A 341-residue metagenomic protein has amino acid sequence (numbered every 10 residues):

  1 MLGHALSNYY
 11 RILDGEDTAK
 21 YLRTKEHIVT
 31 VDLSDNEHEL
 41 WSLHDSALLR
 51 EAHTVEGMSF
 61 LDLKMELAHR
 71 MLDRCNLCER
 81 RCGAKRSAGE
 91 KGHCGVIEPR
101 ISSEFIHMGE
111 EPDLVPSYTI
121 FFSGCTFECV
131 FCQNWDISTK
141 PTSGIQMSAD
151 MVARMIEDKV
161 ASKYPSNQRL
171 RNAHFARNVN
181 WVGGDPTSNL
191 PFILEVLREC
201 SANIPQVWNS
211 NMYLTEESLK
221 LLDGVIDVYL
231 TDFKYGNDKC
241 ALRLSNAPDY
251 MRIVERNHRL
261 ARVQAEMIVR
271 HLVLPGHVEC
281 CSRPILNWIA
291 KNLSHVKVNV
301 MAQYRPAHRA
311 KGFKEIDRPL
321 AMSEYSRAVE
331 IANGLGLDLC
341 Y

Functional and structural regions predicted by a protein language model:
M1-A88, R262-M267, H271-Y341: Auxiliary Fe-S-binding modules of radical SAM enzymes
S42-F122, V130, N134-P141, N167: N-terminal [4Fe-4S]-dependent radical SAM core
R86-G89, F131, K140-S143, L190 (+3 more regions): Generic domain-boundary/flexible-linker signal
S102-F127, Q133-S166, H174-R177, V182-T187 (+2 more regions): Extended interfacial segments that mediate partner engagement and assembly in macromolecular machines
K140, V207, D338-Y341: A local structural micro-motif
G144, N246, D317-L320: Pocket-edge positions in alpha/beta enzyme catalytic cores
M151-K314: Conserved AdoMet/S-adenosylmethionine-binding subsite of the radical SAM
